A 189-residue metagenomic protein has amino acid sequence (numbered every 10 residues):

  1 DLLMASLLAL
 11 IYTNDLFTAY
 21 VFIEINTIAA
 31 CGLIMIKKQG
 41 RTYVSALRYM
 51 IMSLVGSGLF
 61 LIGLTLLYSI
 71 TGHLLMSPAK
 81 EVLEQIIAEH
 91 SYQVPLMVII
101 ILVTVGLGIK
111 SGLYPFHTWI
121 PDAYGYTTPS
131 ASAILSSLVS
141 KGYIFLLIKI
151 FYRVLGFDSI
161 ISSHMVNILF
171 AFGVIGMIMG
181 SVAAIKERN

Functional and structural regions predicted by a protein language model:
L2-A19, A29-N189: Hydrophobic transmembrane alpha-helices and their helix-loop junctions in integral membrane proteins
E24: Short phosphate-coordinating micro-motif centered on Lys-Gly-acidic
